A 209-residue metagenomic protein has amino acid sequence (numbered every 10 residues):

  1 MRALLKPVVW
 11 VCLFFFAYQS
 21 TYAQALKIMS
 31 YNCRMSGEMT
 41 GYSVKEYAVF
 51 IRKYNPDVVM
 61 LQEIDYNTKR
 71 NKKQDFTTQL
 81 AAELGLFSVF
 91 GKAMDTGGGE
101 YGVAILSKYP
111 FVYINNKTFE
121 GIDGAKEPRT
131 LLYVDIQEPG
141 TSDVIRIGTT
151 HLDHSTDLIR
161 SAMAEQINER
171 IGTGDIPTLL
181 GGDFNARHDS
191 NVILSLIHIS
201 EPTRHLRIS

Functional and structural regions predicted by a protein language model:
A3-L5, W10, T21-E83, D95-E100 (+1 more regions): N-terminal, active-site-proximal structural segment of metallo-dependent hydrolase catalytic domains
F15-S20: Hydrophobic core
K27-C33, Y47-K72, L106, V134 (+2 more regions): Active-site beta-strand/loop signature of hydrolases that rely on acidic residues for catalysis
M35-G37, N116-D123, T149-T156: Surface-exposed cleft-lining segments at the edges of enzyme active sites
T40, I64-V144: Structured beta-strand-rich core segments of catalytic domains in phosphoester-bond hydrolases
Q79-F87, R170, V192-L196: Alpha-helical structural signal in soluble globular domains
I197-S209: Single conserved hydrophobic/aromatic residue that forms the stacking wall/gate of nucleotide- or nucleobase-binding
